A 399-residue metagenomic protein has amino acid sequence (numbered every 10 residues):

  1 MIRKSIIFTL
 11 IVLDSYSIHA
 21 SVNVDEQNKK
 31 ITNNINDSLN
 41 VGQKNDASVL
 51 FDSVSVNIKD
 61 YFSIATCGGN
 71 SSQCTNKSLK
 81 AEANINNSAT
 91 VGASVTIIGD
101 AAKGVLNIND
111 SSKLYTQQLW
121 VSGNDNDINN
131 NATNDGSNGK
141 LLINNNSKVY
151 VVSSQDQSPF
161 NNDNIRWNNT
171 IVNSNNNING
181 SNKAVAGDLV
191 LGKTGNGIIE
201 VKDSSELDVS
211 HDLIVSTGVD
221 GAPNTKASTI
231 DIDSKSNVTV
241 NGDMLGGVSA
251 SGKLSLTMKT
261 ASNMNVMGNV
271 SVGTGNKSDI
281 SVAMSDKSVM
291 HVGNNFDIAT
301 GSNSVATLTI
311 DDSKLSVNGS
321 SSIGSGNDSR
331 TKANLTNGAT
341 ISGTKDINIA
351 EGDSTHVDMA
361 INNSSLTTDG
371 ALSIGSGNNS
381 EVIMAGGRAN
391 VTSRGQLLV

Functional and structural regions predicted by a protein language model:
M1-H19: Gram-negative bacterial Sec-dependent N-terminal signal peptides
S21-N57, T66-T96, D100-S210, I214-L398: Extracellular beta-strand-rich, repetitive "passenger/adhesive" scaffolds that bind or process carbohydrates
F62: N-terminal single-stranded DNA-binding subdomain of primase/primase-helicase replication proteins
